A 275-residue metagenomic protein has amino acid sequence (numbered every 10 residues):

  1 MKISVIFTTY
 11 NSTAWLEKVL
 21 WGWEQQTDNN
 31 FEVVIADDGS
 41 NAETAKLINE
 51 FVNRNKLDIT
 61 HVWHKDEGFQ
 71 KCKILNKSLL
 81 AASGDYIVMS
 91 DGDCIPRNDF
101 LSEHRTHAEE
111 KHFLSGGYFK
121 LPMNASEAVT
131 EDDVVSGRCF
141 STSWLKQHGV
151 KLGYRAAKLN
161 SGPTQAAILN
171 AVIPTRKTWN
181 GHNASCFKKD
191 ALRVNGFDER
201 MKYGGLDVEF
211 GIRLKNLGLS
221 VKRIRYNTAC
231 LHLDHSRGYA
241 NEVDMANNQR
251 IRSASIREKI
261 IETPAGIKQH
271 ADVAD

Functional and structural regions predicted by a protein language model:
K2-S4, E32, E209: Cell-envelope/extracellular polymer assembly enzymes that use nucleotide-activated donors
W21-N30: Short, acidic, metal-binding catalytic loop of nucleotide-sugar glycosyltransferases
N30-A42, T60-H64: Short beta-strand/loop segment that forms part of the nucleotide-sugar
D37-I48, C94: A conserved acidic beta->alpha catalytic loop
K65-A82, D99: Glycine-rich, basic loop-to-helix element that forms the pyrophosphate-binding segment of sugar-nucleotide handling
I87: Short aromatic/hydrophobic "clamp" motif used to bind/position activated sugar donors
D99-H148: Conserved donor NDP-sugar-binding/catalytic core segment of glycosyltransferases
T178-N195, M201-S220, R225-Y226: A short, conserved alpha-helix in the catalytic core of glycosyltransferases
